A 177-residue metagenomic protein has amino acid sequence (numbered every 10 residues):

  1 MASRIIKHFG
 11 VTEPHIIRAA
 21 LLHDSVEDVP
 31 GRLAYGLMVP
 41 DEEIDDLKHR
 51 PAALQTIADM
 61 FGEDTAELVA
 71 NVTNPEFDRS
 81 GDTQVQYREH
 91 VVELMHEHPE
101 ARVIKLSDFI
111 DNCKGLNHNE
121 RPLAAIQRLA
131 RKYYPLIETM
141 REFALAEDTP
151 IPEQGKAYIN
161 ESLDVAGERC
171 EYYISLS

Functional and structural regions predicted by a protein language model:
M1-S177: Active-site helical microenvironments for divalent-metal-assisted chemistry
